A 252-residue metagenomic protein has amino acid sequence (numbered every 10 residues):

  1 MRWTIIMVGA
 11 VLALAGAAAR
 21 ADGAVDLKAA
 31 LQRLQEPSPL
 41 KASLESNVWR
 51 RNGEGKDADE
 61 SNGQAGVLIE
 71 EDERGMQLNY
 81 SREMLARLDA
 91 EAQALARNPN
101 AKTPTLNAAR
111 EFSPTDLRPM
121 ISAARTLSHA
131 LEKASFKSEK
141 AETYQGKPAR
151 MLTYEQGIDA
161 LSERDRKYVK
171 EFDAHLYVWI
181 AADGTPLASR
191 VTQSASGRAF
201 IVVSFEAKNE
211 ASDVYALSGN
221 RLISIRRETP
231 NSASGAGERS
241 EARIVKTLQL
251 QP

Functional and structural regions predicted by a protein language model:
M1-M7: Bacterial N-terminal signal peptides that target proteins for export
A15-A18: N-terminal signal peptide c-region/cleavage motif recognized by signal peptidases
D22-D173, S194-F200, S204-F205, G235 (+1 more regions): Structured extracytoplasmic
E171-S194, E210-A211, L222-R227: Extended soluble regions of mature proteins
I201-K208, S212-G219: An exposed acidic His-Trp-rich patch
D213-I244, P252: Cysteine/selenocysteine-centered motifs that mediate thiol-based redox chemistry or coordinate metal-sulfur cofactors
